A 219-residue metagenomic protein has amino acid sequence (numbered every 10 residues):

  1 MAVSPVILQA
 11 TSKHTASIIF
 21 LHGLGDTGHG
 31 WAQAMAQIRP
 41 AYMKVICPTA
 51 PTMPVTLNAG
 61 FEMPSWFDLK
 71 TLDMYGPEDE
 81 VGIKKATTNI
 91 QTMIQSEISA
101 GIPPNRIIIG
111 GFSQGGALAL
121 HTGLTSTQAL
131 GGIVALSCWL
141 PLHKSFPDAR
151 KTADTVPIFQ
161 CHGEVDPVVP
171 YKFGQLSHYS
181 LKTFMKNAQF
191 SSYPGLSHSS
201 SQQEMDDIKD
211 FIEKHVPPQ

Functional and structural regions predicted by a protein language model:
A2-R106: Serine-hydrolase catalytic machinery in alpha/beta-hydrolase-like enzymes
T15, T152-I158, F184-N187: Short, proline-enriched alpha-helix->beta-strand connector loops that line the catalytic pocket of alpha/beta-hydrolase
G28-H29, K144, S201: Short N-terminal helix/helix-N-cap motif within the alpha/beta-hydrolase-1
W31-A34, P147, P170-S180: Short alpha-helix in the alpha/beta-hydrolase fold that links the catalytic acid
T49, G110, V134-S137, C161 (+1 more regions): Alpha/beta-hydrolase-fold catalytic nucleophile elbow
I98, P103-D154: Primarily recognizes the serine-hydrolase "nucleophile elbow" in alpha/beta-hydrolase and SGNH/GDSL folds
F159-H162, D166: Short beta-strand/loop motif that positions the catalytic acidic residue of the alpha/beta-hydrolase fold
K172-Q219: C-terminal catalytic histidine-bearing segment of alpha/beta-hydrolase fold enzymes
